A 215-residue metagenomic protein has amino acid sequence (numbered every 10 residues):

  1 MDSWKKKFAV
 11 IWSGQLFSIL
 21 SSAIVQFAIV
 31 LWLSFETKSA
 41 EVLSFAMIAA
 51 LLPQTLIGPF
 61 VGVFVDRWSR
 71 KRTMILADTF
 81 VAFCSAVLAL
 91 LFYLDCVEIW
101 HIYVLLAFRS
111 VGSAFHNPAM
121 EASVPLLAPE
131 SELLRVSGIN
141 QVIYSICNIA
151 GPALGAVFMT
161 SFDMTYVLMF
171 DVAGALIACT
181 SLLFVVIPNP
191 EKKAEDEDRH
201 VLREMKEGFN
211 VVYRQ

Functional and structural regions predicted by a protein language model:
M1-Q215: Alpha-helical transmembrane-bundle signature of multi-pass membrane transport and export proteins
